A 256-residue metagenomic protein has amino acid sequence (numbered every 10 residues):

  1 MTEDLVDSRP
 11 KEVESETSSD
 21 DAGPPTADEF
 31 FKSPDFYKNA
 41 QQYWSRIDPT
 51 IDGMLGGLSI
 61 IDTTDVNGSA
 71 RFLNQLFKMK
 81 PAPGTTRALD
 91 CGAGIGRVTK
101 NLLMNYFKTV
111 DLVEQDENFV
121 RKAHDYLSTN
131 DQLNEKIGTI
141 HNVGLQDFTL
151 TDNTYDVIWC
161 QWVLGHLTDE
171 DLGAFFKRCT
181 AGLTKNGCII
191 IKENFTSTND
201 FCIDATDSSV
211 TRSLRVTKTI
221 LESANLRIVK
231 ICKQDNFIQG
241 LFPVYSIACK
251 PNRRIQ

Functional and structural regions predicted by a protein language model:
T2-T149, L167-C179, G187-Q256: Class I (Rossmann-like) S-adenosyl-L-methionine-dependent methyltransferase catalytic domain, capturing the SAM-binding
F148-I158: A short acidic, Gly/Pro-enriched loop at the edge of an enzyme's catalytic core that lines a small-molecule cofactor
D156-D171: A short SAM/SAH-binding and catalytic strip from SAM-dependent methyltransferases
